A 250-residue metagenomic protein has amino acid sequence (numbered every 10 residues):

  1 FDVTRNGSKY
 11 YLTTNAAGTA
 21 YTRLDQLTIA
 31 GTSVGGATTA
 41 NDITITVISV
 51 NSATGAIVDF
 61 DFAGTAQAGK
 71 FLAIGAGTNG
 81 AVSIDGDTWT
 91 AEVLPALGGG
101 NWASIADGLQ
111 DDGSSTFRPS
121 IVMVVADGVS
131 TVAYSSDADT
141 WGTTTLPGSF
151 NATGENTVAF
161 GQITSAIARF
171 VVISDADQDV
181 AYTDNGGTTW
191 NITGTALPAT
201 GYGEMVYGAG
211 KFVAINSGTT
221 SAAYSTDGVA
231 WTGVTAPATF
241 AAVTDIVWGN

Functional and structural regions predicted by a protein language model:
F1-A66: Conserved, function-critical positions that sit in or immediately flank catalytic and ligand-binding motifs
A56-I57, D87-T90, D139-T143, G187-N191 (+1 more regions): Beta-strand initiation motifs
Q67-A73, G113-V124, T164-V172, G210-A214 (+1 more regions): Entry beta-strands of beta-propeller and related beta-repeat scaffolds
S83, S135, T183-D184, S225: Conserved Ser/Thr-centered positions that define the repeating blades of beta-propeller domains
L94-G98, L146-F150, G194-P198, A236-T239: Surface loop/turn motifs at the tips and blade-to-blade linkers of beta-strand repeat domains
G99-L109, A152-Q162, A199-G208, A241-G249: Repeated scaffold domains used in trafficking and secretory/extracellular systems, primarily beta-propellers
